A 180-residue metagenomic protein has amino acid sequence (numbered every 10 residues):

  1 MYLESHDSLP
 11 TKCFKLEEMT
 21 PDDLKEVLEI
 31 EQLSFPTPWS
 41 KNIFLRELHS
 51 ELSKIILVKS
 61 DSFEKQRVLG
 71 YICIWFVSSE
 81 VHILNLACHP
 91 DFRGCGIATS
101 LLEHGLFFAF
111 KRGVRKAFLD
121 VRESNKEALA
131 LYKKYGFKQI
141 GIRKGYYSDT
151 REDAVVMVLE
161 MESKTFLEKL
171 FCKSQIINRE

Functional and structural regions predicted by a protein language model:
Y2, D120, K133, K138-V155: Conserved catalytic-core motifs of GNAT/GCN5-like acyltransferases
Y2-L3, L9-P10, K15-R93, L102-F108 (+2 more regions): Acetyl-CoA-dependent GNAT
P38, C95-G96, D149-R151: Non-catalytic, surface-exposed connector residues within folded enzymatic/regulatory domains
K41, L45, E123, Y146-Y147: Conserved beta-strand edge residues that scaffold enzyme active sites
L48-H49, A98, K126, D149: Generic structural signal for helix capping and beta-alpha/helix-loop junctions
H89-E103, F110-R112, K116, E123-A130 (+2 more regions): Conserved glycine-rich acetyl-CoA-binding loop
T99, E152-M161: Accessory recognition modules or surfaces
